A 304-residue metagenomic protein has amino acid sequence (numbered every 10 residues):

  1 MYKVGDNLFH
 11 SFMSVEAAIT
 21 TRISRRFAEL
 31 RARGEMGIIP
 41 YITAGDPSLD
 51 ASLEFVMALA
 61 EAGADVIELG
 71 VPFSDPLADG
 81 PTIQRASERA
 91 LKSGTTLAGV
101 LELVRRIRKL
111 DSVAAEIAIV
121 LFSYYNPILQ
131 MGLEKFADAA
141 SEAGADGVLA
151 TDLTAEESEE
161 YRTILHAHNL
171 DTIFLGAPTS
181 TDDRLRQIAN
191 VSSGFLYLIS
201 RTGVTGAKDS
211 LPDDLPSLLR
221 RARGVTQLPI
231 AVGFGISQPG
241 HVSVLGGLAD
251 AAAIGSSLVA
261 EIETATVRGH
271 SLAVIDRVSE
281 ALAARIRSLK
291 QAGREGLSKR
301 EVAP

Functional and structural regions predicted by a protein language model:
F9-I39, V104, L297: N-terminal amphipathic alpha-helix/helix-capping segment at the start of soluble metabolic enzymes
V15-A18, R220-T226, S237-P304: Alpha/beta catalytic cores of nucleotide-metabolism and tRNA/nucleoside-modifying enzymes
I19-S24, D75-P81, T95-E102, L129-L133 (+6 more regions): Active-site-adjacent beta->alpha loops and helix N-cap segments on the catalytic face of soluble alpha/beta enzymes
I38-I42, I67-L69, I119-S123, V148-A150 (+4 more regions): Hydrophobic faces of well-ordered beta-strands that scaffold small-molecule active sites in alpha/beta enzyme cores
D50-A58, T181-A189, I236-A252: Catalytic cores of alpha/beta
I67-S74, G147-L149, T154, L198-G206 (+1 more regions): Glycine-rich phosphate-binding active-site loops on the catalytic face of alpha/beta enzymes
T82-V120, T163-I173, A177, L215-L228 (+1 more regions): Alpha-helix-loop-beta-strand connector modules within alpha/beta enzyme cores
F195-A251: Active-site/ligand-binding-proximal alpha/beta "capping" segment
